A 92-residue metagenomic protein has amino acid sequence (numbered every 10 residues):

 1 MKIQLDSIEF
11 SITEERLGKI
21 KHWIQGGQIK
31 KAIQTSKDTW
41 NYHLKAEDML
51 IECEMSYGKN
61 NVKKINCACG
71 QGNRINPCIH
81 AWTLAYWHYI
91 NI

Functional and structural regions predicted by a protein language model:
M1-I92: Long, low-complexity, compositionally biased intrinsically disordered regions
